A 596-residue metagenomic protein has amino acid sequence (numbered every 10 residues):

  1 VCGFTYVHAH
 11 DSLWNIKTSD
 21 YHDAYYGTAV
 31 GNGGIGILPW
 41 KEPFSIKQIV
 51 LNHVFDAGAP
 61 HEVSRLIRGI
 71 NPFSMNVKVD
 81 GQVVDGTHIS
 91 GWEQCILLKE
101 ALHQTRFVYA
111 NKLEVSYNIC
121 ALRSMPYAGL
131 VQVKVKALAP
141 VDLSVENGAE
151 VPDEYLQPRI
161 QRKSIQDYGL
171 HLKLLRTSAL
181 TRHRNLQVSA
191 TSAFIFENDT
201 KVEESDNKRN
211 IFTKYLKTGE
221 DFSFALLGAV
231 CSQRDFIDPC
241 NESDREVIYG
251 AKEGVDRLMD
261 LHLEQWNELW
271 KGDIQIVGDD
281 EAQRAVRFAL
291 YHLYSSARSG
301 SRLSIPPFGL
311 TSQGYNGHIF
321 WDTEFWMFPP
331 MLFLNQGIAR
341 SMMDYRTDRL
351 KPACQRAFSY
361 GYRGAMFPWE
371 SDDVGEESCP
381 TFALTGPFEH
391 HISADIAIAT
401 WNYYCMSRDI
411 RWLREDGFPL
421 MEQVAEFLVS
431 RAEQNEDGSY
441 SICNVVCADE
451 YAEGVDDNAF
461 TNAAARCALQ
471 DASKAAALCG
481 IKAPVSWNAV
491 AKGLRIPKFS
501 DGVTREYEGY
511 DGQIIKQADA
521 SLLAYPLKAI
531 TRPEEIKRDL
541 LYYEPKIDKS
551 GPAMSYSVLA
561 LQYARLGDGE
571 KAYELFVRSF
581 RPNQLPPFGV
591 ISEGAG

Functional and structural regions predicted by a protein language model:
C2-V30, G34-Y315: Acidic/polar, glycine-enriched structural segments that form the non-catalytic walls/loops of the carbohydrate-binding
F55, N71-F73, A101, I392-A399 (+2 more regions): Amphipathic, well-ordered alpha-helical segments in soluble domains
E268, G272-D273, V277, E281-S296 (+2 more regions): Long, charged, mostly alpha-helical binding arms that flank functional sites
E281-V286, T311-D322, T385-D395, L413-L420 (+7 more regions): Secondary-structure capping and boundary motifs in well-ordered enzyme cores
F288-S295, Y345-P352, P419-R431, C467 (+2 more regions): Alpha-helical scaffold segments in carbohydrate-active enzymes
A297-T311, G337-I398, Y404, R408-E415 (+5 more regions): Helix-terminus loop motifs that line ligand-binding clefts
I319-R349, I398, C405, E415 (+2 more regions): Active-site core of glycosidic bond-cleaving carbohydrate-active enzymes
Q423, F427-I481: Acidic/histidine-rich catalytic neighborhood
